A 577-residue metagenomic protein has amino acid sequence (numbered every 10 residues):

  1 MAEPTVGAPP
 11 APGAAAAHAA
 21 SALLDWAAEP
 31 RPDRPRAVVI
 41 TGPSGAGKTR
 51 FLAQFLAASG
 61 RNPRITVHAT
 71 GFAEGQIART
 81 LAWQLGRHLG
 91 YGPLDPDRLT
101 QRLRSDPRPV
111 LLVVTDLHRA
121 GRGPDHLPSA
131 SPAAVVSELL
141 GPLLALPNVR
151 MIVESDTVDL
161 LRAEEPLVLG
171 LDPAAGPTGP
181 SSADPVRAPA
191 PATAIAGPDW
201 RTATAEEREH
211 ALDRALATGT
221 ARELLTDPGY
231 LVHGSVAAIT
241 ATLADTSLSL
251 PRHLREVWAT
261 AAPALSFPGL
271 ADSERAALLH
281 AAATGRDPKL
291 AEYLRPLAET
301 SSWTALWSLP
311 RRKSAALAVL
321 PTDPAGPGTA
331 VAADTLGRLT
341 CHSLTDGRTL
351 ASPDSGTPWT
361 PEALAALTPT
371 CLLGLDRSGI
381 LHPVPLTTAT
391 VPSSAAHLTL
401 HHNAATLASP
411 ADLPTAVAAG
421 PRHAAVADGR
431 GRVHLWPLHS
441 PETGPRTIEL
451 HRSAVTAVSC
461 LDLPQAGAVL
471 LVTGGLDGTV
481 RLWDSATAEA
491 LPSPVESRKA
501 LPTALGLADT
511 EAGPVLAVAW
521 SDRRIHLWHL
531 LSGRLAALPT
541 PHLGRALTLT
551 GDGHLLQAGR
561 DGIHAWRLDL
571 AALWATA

Functional and structural regions predicted by a protein language model:
M1-A8: Charged, amphipathic alpha-helical linker segments immediately N-terminal to NTP-binding catalytic cores
A2, A15-A37, G42-L52, L56 (+6 more regions): WD40-repeat beta-propeller superdomains and closely related acidic/aromatic-rich repeat-like regions
P30-P32, R102-P107, G141-V149: Conserved catalytic network of the ASCE P-loop NTPase/AAA+ motor domain
G60-G75: Conserved catalytic segments around the Walker B and adjacent sensor/switch elements of P-loop NTPase domains
G75-I77, R119, T157-L160, A175-P177: Conserved nucleotide-binding/hydrolysis micro-motifs of P-loop NTPases
D95-T100: Conserved RecA-like ASCE ATPase "motif II neighborhood" in helicase/translocase motors
R102-A133: Conserved P-loop NTPase "ATPase switch" module shared by AAA+ and STAND
V113-T115, S137, G141, A145-T157: Structural recognition of the conserved hydrophobic beta-strand(s) that form the central parallel beta-sheet of P-loop
